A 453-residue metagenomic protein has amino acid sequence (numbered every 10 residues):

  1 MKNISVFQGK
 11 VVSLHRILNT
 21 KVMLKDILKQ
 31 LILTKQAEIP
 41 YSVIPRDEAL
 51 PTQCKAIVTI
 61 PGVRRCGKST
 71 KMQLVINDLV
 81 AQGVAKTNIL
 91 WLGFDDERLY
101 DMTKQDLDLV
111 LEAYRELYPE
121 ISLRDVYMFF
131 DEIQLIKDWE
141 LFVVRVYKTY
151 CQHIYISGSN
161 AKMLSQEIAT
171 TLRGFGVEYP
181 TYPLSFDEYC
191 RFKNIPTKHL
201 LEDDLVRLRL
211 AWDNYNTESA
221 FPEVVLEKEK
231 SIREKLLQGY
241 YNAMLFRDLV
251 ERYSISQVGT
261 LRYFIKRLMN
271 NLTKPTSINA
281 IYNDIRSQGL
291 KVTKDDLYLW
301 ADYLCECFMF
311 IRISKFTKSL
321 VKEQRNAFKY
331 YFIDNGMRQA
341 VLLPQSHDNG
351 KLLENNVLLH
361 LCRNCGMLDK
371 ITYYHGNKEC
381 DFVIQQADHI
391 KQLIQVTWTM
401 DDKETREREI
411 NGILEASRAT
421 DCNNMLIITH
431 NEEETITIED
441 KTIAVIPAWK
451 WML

Functional and structural regions predicted by a protein language model:
S5-A49: N-terminal pre-Walker A segment at the start of P-loop NTPase domains
L14, N88, K230-I390: Accessory nucleic acid-recognition modules appended to NTPase machines
L24, L33, E167-P275: Interdomain motor-coupling "hinge/lid" segment immediately C-terminal to the ATP-binding subdomain of NTP-driven enzymes
I60: Hydrophobic anchor at the beta1->P-loop junction of P-loop NTPases
K68: Conserved lysine of the Walker
K71: Hydrophobic positions on the alpha1 helix immediately C-terminal to the Walker A/P-loop
L92-L123: Short glycine-rich substrate-engagement loop in P-loop NTPases that contacts/grips substrate
H153-S159, P180: Structural recognition of the conserved hydrophobic beta-strand(s) that form the central parallel beta-sheet of P-loop
